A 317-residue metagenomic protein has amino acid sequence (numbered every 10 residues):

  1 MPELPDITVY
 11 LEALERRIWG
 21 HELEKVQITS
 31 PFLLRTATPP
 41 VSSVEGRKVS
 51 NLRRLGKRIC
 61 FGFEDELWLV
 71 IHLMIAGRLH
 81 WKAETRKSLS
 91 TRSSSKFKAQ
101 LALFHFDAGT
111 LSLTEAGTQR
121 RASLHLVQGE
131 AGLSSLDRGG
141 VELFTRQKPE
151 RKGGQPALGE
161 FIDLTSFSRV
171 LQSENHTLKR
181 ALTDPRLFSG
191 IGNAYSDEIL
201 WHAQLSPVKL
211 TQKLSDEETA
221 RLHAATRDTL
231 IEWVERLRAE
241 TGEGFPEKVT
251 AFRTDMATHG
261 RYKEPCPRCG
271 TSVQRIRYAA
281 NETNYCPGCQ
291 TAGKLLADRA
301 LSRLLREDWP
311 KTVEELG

Functional and structural regions predicted by a protein language model:
M1-S134, G288-L296, S302-G317: Acidic, proline/glycine-enriched N-terminal capping motif
E22-P40, R53, L79, S166-G317: Basic, nucleic-acid-binding surfaces and adjacent catalytic neighborhoods in DNA/RNA-processing proteins
L69-H202, L210-K213, E217, L222: Phosphate/anion-contacting hairpin/loop surfaces
